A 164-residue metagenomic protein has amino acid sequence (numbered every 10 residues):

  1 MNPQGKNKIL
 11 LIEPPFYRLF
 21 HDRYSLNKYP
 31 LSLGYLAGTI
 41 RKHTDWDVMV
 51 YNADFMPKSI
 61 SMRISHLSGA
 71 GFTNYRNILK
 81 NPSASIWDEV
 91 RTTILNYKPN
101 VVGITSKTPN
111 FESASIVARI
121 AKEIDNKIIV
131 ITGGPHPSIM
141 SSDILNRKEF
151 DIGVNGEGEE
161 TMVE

Functional and structural regions predicted by a protein language model:
M1-Q4: Basic/polar N-terminal segments that are highly enriched at the extreme N-terminus, encompassing both cleavable
K6-K28: Short glycine-rich His-centered loop
I9-I12, M62-L67, E112-I116: A broad, low-specificity signal for short, low-complexity segments enriched in glycine/proline and polar/charged
R18-L19, F72-T73, N100: Generic signal for short, ordered secondary-structure residues within or immediately flanking folded domains
F20-L26, M62-H66, I78: Short, flexible/disordered intra-domain loops and linkers
S32, T39-I40, D47, Y51-P57 (+1 more regions): Glycine-rich beta-alpha loop elements in corrinoid/cobalamin-binding modules across cobalamin-dependent enzymes
P57-T73: N-terminal beta-loop-helix "entrance" segment that forms/cooperates in small-molecule cofactor or anionic ligand
